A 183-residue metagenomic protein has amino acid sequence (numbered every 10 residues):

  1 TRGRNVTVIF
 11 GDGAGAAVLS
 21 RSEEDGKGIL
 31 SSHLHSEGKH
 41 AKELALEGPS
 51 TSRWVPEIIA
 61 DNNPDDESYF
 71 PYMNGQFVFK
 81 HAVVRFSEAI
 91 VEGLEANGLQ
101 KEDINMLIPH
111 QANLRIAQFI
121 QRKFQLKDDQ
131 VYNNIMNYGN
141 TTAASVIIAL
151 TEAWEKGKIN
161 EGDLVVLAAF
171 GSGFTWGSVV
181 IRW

Functional and structural regions predicted by a protein language model:
R2-K80, V84, E88, W183: Condensing-enzyme catalytic core mediating Claisen C-C bond formation in acyl metabolism
S50-R53, A96, K156: A structural signal for alpha-helix termini and helix-coil/disorder junctions
V83, S87-E88, L94, N105-W183: Claisen-condensing/thiolase-fold acyl-transfer catalytic domains that form or cleave C-C bonds in fatty acid
G98-D103: Short, surface-exposed connector motifs at secondary-structure boundaries
